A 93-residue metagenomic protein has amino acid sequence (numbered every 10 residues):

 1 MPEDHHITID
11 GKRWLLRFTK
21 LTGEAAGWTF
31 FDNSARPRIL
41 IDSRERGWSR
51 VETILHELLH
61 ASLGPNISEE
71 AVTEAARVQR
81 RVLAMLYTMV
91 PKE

Functional and structural regions predicted by a protein language model:
M1-R38: Catalytic zinc-binding patch centered on the HExxH motif and its immediate surroundings that defines zinc-dependent
E3, F31, I41, S68-E69 (+1 more regions): Intrinsic disorder/low-complexity signal
W28, T53, T73-E74: Alpha-helix boundary/interfacial micro-motifs
N33-T53, G64: Short pre-active-site segment immediately N-terminal to the catalytic Zn-binding motif
E57: Walker B catalytic acidic pair
A61: Short alpha-helical functional segments enriched in proximate histidine and acidic residues
N66-E93: Post-HExxH zinc-binding segment in Zn-dependent metallohydrolases
